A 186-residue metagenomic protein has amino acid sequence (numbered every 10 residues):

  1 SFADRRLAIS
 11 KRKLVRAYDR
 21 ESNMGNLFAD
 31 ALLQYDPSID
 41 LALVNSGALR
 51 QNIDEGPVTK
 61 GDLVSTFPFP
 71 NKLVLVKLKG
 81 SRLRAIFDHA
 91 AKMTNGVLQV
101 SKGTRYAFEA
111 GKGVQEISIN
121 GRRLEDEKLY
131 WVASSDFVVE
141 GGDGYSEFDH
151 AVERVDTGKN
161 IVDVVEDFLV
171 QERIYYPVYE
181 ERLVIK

Functional and structural regions predicted by a protein language model:
S1-D4, V44: Transmembrane beta-strands of outer-membrane beta-barrel proteins
A3-N23: Glycine-rich phosphate/diphosphate-binding loops and the adjacent beta-loop-alpha structural elements that coordinate
L27-K186: Feature captures C-terminal
